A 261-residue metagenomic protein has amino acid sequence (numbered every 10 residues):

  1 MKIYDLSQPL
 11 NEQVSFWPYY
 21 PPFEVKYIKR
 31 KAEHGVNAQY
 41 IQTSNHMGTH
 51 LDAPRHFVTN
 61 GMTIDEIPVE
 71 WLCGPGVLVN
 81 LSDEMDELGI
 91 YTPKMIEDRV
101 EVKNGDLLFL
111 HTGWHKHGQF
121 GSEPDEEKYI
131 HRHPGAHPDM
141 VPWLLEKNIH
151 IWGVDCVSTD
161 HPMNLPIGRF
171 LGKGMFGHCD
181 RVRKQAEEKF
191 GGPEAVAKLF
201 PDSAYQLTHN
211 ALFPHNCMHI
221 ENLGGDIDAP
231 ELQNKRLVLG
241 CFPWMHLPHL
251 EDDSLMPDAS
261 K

Functional and structural regions predicted by a protein language model:
M1-K261: Active-/binding-site microenvironments in catalytic and ligand-binding cores
